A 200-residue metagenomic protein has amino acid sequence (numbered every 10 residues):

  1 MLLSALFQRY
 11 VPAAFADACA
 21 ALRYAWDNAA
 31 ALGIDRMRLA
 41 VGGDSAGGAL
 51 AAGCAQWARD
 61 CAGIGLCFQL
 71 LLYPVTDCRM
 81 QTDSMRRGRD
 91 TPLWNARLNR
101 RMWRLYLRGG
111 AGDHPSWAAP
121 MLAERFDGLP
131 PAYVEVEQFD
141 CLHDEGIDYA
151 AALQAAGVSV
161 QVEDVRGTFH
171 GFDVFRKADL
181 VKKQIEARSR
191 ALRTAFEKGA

Functional and structural regions predicted by a protein language model:
M1-A200: Alpha/beta-hydrolase superfamily serine-hydrolase fold, recognizing
